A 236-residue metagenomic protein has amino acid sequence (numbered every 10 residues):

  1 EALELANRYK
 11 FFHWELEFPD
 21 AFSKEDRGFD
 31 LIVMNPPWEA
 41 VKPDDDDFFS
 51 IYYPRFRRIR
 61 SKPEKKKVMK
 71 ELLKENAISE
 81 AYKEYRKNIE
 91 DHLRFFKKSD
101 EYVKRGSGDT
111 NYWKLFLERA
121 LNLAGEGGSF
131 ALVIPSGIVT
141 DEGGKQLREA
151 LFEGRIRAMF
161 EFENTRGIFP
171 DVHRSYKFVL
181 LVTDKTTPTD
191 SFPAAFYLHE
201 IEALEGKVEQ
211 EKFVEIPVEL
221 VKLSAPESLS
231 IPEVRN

Functional and structural regions predicted by a protein language model:
E1-L31, P37-E90, F95, D100-V103 (+2 more regions): Polynucleotide-recognition surfaces of large bacterial nucleic-acid defense/processing enzymes
N7-F11, R105-L117: Phosphate/oxyanion-binding active-site loops and adjacent basic polyanion-contact surfaces
R8, P36, F116, T140-L147: Class I S-adenosyl-L-methionine
M34-W38, V133-S136: Amphipathic alpha-helical repeat scaffolds
P54-R57, S79-Y85, G143-F160: Conserved Class I S-adenosyl-L-methionine
G128: Glycine-centered, small-residue-biased loops immediately flanking beta-strands in adenine/cofactor-binding cores
I134-V139, T165: Conserved short loop/turn motifs at secondary-structure junctions
M159-G167: RNase H-like polynucleotidyl transferase catalytic core
